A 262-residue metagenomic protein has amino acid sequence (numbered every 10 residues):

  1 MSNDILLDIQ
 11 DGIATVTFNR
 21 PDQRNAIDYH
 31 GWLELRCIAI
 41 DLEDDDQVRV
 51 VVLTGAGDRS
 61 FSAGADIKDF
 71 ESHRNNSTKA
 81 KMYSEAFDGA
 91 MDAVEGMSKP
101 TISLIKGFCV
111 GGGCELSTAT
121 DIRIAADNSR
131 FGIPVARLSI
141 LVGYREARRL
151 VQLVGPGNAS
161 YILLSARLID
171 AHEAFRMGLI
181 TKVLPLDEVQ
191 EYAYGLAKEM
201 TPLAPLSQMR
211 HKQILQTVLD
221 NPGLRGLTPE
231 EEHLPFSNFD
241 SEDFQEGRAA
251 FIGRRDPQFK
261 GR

Functional and structural regions predicted by a protein language model:
M1-S2, A249-R262: Terminal low-complexity tails and localization/encapsulation signals of metabolic enzymes
M1-T54, D92: Conserved CoA-thioester-binding segment of acyl-CoA-metabolizing enzymes
P21, I124-S129, I180-P229, E242 (+1 more regions): C-terminal long alpha-helix characteristic of the crotonase
Q47, G55-A93, S139, L219-P222: Glycine- (often His-adjacent) and acidic-residue-rich active-site loop that binds/positions the CoA thioester
A90-G96, L104, V110-L164, Y192 (+1 more regions): CoA-thioester-processing core
I122, Y161, S165-R167, E173 (+2 more regions): Well-ordered beta-strand positions
